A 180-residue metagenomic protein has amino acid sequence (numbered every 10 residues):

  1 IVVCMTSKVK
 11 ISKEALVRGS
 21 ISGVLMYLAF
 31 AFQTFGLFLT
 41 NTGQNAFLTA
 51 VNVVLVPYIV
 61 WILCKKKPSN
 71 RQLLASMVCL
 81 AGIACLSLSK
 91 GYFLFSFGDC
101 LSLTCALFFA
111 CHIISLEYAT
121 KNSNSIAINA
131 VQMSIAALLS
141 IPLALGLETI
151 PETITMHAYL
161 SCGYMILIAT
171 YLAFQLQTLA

Functional and structural regions predicted by a protein language model:
I1-M5, Q72-V78, F97-T104, S115-T170: Hydrophobic alpha-helical transmembrane segments of multi-pass integral membrane proteins, especially transporters
V2-K8, N52-L74: C-terminal transmembrane-helix exit sites in multi-pass transporters
S7-T49, C85, I166-A180: Specific transmembrane alpha-helical segments of multi-pass solute transporters/efflux pumps, especially DMT/EamA
V9, F35-T40, L88-S96, L147-I154: Membrane-interface helix caps and helix-loop-helix hairpins in membrane proteins
S20, V24, P68-L88, C105-F109 (+2 more regions): Hydrophobic transmembrane alpha-helices of multi-pass small-molecule transport proteins
A31, P57-Y58, I114, Q175: Residue-level hotspots within transmembrane alpha-helices of multi-pass secondary transporters
G36, N41, I62-C64, P68 (+4 more regions): Hydrophobic/aromatic residues within transmembrane alpha-helices of multi-pass small-molecule transporters
L39-V51, L73, S96, T155: Replace "multi-pass membrane enzymes" with "multi-pass membrane proteins
